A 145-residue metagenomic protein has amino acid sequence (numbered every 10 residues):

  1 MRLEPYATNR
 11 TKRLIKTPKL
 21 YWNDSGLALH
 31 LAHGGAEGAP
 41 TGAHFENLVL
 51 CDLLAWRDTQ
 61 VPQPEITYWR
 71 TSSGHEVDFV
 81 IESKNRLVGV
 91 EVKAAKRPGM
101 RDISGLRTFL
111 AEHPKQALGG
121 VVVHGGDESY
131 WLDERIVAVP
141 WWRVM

Functional and structural regions predicted by a protein language model:
M1-L87: Accessory nucleic acid-recognition modules appended to NTPase machines
L29-H30, G99-M100, S129-D133: Switch/connector loops and helix/strand junctions flanking conserved nucleotide-binding motifs in nucleotide-processing
D58-V61, T108-Q116: Arginine/glycine-rich "motif VI" loop of SF2 helicases in the C-terminal RecA-like domain
R70, K93, V123-H124: Short beta-strand/turn micro-motifs composed of small residues that flank or help shape donor/cofactor-binding pockets
N85, Q116-G119: Short glycine-/polar-rich loops that comprise or flank the Walker A/P-loop and associated switch/sensor motifs
V92-G99: Short beta-strand-loop-alpha-helix junction that forms the active-site gateway of nucleic-acid-processing nucleases
D102-E112, V123-G126: Catalytic core segments in nucleotide and nucleic-acid processing enzymes
G125-M145: Domain-level recognition of nuclease-like catalytic cores that cleave nucleotide substrates
